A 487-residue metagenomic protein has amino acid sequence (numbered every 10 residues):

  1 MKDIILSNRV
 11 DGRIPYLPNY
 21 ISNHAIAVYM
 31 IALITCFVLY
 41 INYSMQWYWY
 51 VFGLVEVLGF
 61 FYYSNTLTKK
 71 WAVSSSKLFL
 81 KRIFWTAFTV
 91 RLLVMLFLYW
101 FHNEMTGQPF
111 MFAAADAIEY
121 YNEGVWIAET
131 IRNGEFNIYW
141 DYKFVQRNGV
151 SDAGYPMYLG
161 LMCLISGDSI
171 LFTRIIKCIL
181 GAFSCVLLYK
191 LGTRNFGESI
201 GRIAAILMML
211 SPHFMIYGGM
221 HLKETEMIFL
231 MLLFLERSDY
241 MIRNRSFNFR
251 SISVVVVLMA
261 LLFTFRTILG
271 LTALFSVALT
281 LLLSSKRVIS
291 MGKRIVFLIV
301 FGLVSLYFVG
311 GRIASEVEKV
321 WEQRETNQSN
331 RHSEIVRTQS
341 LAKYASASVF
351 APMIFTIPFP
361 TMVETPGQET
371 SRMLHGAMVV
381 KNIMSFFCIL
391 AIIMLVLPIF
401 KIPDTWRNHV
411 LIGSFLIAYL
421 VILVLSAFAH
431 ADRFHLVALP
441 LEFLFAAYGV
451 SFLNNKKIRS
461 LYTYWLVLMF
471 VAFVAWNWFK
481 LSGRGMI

Functional and structural regions predicted by a protein language model:
Y29-I34, F88, V254-V257, P403-V424: Transmembrane alpha-helix segments characteristic of polytopic inner-membrane glycan-assembly/cell-envelope
G59, K69, I175-N195, L390-M394: Transmembrane-helix motifs of polytopic, lipid-linked glycan transferases
N65, F355-T405: Hydrophobic, aromatic-rich transmembrane alpha-helices and their immediate juxtamembrane boundary segments
D116-D168: Short hydrophobic/aromatic helix or loop-helix immediately within or flanking a transmembrane segment in polytopic
L171, L188-L210, I228: Transmembrane-helix signature of polytopic, membrane-embedded enzymes that assemble or transfer cell-envelope glycans
Y189, R194, N244-R250, V288 (+2 more regions): Membrane-interface helix-loop-helix junctions at transmembrane boundaries of multi-pass membrane enzymes, predominantly
M215-I216, R250-T267, A273: Membrane-interface alpha helices of multi-pass inner-membrane proteins
G219-M227: Short acidic/glycine- and proline-prone juxtamembrane loop motifs at membrane-interface regions of multi-pass membrane
